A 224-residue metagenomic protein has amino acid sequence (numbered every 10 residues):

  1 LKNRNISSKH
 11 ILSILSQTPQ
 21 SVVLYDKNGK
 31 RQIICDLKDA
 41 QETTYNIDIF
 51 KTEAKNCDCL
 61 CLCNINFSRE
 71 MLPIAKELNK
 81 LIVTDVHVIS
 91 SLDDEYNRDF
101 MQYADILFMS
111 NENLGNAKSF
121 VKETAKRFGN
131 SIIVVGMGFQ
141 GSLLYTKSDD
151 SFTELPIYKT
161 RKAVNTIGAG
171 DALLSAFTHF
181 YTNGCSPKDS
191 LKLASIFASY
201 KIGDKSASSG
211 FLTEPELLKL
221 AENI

Functional and structural regions predicted by a protein language model:
K2-S13, Y25-T153, E216: Ribokinase/PfkB-type carbohydrate-kinase core domain
L12-L15, G168: Active-site nucleophile and cofactor-binding loops and adjacent substrate-binding regions of central metabolic enzymes
Q17-P19: Acidic, polar ligand-binding/catalytic clefts
V22: C-terminal catalytic lobe of FAD-dependent flavoproteins
V121-I224: Conserved phosphate-binding/catalytic region of the ribokinase-like
